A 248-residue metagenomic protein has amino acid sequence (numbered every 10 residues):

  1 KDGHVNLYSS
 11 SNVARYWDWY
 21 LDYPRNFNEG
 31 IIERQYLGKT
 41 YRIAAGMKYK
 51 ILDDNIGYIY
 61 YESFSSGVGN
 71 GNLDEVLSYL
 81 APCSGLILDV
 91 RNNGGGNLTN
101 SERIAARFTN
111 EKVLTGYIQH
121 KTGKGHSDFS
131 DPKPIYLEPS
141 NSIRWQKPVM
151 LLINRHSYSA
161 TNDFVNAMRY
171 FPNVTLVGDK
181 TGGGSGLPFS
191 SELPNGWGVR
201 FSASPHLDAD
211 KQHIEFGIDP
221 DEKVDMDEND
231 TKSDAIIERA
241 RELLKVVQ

Functional and structural regions predicted by a protein language model:
K1-Q119, S127-P134, V246-Q248: Flexible, low-complexity junctional segments that flank or bridge functional domains
A44, L52-I56, A81-G85, G125 (+6 more regions): Extracytoplasmic
Y60-F64, D89-N93, Q119-H120, L152-H156 (+2 more regions): Active-site-proximal beta-strand/loop segments in catalytic clefts of secreted hydrolases
S66-G71, G95-E102, I143, R155-S159 (+1 more regions): Soluble non-cytosolic domains of exported or imported proteins
N70-L77, S101-A105, V149, T161-V165 (+2 more regions): Extracytoplasmic/secreted envelope proteins and their assembly/folding machinery, especially bacterial periplasmic
G96-P148, L152, G186-E192, A203-I214 (+1 more regions): Gly/Ser/Thr-rich loop/hinge elements
P148-Y170, T175-G182: Extended C-terminal subregions enriched in glycine
P220-Q248: Low-complexity, Gly/Ser/Thr/Pro-rich intrinsically disordered linker/tail segments
